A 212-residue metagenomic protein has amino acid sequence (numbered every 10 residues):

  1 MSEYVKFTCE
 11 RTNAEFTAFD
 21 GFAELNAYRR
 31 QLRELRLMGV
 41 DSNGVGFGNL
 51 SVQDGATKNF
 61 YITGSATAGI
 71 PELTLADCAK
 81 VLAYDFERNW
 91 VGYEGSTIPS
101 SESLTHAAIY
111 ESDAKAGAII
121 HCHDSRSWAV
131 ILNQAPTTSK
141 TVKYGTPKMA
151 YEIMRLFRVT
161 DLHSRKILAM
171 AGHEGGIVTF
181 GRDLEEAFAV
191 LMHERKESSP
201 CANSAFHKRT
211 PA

Functional and structural regions predicted by a protein language model:
M1-A212: Glycine-rich flexible loops
